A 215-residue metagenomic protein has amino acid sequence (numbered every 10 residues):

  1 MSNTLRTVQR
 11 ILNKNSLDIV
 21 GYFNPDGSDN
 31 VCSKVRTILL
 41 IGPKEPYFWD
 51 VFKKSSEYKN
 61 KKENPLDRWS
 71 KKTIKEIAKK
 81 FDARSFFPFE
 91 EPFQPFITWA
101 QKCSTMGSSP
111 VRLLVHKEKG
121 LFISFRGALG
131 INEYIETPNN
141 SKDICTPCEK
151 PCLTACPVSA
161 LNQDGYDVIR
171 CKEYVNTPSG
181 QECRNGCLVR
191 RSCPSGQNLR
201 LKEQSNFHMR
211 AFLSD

Functional and structural regions predicted by a protein language model:
M1-D215: Non-ligating segments of multi-cofactor redox enzymes
